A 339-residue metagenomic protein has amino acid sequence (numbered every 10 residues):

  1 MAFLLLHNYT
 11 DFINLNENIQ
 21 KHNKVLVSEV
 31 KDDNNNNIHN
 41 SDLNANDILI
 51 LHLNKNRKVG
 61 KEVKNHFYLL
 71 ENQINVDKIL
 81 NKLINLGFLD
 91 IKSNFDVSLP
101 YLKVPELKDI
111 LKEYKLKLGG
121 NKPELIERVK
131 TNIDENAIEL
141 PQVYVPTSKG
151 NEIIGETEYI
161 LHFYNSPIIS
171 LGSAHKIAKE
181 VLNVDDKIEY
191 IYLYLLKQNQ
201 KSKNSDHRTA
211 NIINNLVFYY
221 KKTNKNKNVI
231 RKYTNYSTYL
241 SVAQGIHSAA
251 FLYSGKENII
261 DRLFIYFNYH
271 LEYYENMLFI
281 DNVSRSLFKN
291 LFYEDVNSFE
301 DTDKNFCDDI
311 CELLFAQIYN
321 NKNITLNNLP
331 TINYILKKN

Functional and structural regions predicted by a protein language model:
A2-I169, I177, K337-N339: Basic helix-extension-helix modules of the SAP/HeH family
S170-I335: Extended amphipathic alpha-helical coiled-coil/heptad-repeat regions
